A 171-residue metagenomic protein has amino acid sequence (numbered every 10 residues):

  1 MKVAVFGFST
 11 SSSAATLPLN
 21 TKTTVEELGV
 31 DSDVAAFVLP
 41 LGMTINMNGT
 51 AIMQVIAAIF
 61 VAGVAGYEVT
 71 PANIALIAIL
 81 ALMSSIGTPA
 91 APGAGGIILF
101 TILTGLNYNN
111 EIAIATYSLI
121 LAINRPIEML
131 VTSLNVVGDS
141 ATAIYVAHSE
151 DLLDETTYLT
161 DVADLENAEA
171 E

Functional and structural regions predicted by a protein language model:
V3-S85, A143, T160, L165: Helix-loop-helix junctions within the multi-pass membrane cores of secondary transporters/permeases
V55-E171: Transmembrane alpha-helical segments and their short flanking loops that form helix-hairpins/helix-helix interfaces
